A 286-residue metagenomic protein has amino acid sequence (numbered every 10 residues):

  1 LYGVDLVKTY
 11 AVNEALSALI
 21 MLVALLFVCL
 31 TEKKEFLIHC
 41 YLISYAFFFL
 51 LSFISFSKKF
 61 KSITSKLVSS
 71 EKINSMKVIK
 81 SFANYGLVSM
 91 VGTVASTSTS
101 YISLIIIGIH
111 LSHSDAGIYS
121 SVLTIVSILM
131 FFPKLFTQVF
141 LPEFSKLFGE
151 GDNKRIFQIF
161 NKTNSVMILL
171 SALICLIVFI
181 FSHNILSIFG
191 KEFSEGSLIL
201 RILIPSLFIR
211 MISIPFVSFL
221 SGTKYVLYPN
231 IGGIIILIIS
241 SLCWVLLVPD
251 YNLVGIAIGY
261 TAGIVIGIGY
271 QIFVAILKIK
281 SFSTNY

Functional and structural regions predicted by a protein language model:
L1-N13, P205-I235: Membrane-interface junctions at transmembrane-helix termini in multi-pass inner-membrane proteins
G3, V122, V126-G151, F219-G222: Helix-loop junctions and terminal segments of transmembrane helices in multi-pass membrane transport/translocation
K8, E35-Y41, S52-S100, E143 (+2 more regions): Interhelical loop/hinge segments that connect adjacent transmembrane helices in multipass membrane
Y10, E14, S81-T93, T97 (+9 more regions): Residue-level signature of transmembrane alpha-helical cores of multipass secondary-active transporters and flippases
A11-S62, I235-I239, L253-L277: Hydrophobic alpha-helical transmembrane segments
E35-H39, K77-S89, L104-S127, S194-S197 (+1 more regions): Interfacial/gating helices of multi-pass transporter permease domains
I79, A83, D152-L169, L173-I180 (+1 more regions): Interfacial transmembrane-helix starts/ends
H113-S114, F179-F208: Interfacial segments at transmembrane-helix termini and the short loops linking adjacent helices
